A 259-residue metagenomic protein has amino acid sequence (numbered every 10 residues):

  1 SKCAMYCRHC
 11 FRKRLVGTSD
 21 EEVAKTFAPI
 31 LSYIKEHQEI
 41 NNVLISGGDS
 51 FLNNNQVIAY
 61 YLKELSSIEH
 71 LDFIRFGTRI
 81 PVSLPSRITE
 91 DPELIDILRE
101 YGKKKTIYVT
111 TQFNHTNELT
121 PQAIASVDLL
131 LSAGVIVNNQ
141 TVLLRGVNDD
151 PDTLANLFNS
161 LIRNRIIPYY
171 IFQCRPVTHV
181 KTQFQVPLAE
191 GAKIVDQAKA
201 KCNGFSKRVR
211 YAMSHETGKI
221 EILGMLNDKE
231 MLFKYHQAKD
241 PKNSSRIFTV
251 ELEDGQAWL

Functional and structural regions predicted by a protein language model:
S1-A4, E21-A28, L52, Q56: Short, amphipathic alpha-helical segments
S1-E22, F76: Canonical Radical SAM [4Fe-4S] cluster-binding loop centered on the CxxxCxxC motif and its immediate flanking residues
C3-A4, N117, K219, K239: Residues that cap or initiate secondary-structure elements
M5, E39-I40: Short coil/turn connectors at secondary-structure junctions
C10-R14, S46-G47, T78, Q173: Glycine-rich, histidine-containing beta strand-loop boundary motifs that form or position
A28-E36, N42, F51-C202: Conserved AdoMet/S-adenosylmethionine-binding subsite of the radical SAM
S50-F51, P81, E216-E221: Short, internal active-site loops enriched in acidic
N159-L259: Auxiliary Fe-S-binding modules of radical SAM enzymes
